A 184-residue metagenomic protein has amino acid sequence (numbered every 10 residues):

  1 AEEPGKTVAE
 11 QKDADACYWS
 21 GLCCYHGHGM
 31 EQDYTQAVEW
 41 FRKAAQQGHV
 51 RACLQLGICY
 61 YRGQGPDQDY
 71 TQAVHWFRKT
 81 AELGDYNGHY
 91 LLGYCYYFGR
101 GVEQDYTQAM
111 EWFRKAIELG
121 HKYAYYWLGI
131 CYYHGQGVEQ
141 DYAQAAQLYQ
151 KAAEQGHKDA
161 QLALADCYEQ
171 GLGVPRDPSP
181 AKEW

Functional and structural regions predicted by a protein language model:
A1-H26, A37: N-terminal segments that cap or nucleate solenoid repeat domains
Q11-D13, H26-H28, D33, Q46-H49 (+12 more regions): Short helix-capping/linker turns of helical repeat alpha-solenoids
C17-H26, Q55-R62, L91-F98, Y125-H134 (+1 more regions): Hydrophobic face of amphipathic alpha-helices that form TPR/SEL1-like repeat modules and related alpha-solenoid
A165, P175-W184: Leucine-rich solenoid repeat scaffolds
